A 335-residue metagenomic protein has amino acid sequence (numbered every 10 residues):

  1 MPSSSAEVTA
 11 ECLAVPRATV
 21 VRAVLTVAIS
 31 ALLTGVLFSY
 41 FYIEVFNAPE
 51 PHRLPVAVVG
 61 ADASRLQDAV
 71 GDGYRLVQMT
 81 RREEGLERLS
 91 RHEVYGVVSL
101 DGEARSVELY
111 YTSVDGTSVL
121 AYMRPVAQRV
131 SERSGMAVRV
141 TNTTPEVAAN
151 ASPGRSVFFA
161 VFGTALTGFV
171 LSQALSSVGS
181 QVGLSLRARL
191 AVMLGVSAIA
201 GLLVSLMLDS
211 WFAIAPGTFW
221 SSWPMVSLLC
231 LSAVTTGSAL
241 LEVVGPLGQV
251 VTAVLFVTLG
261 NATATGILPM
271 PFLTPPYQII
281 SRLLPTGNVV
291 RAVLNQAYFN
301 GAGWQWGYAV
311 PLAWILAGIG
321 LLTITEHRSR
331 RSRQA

Functional and structural regions predicted by a protein language model:
M1-V21, V140-T144, Q278, R328-A335: Terminal targeting segments of Actinobacterial cell-envelope proteins
A14-P51, F162-S172, V257-N261: Hydrophobic alpha-helical transmembrane segments of multi-pass membrane transport/permease proteins
V36, L194-L206, I315-I324: Hydrophobic core of alpha-helical transmembrane segments in multi-pass integral membrane proteins
H52-G71: Short extracytoplasmic/periplasmic juxtamembrane "stem" segments immediately C-terminal to an N-terminal membrane anchor
Q67-T143: Extracytoplasmic loops/domains of multi-pass membrane proteins
M136-F159: Short, aromatic-rich amphipathic segments at membrane interfaces that lie adjacent to a transmembrane helix or signal
V157-A264: Transmembrane alpha-helical segments that form the functional core of multipass membrane systems
W220-A335: Membrane-spanning alpha-helical segments of multipass transporters and channels
